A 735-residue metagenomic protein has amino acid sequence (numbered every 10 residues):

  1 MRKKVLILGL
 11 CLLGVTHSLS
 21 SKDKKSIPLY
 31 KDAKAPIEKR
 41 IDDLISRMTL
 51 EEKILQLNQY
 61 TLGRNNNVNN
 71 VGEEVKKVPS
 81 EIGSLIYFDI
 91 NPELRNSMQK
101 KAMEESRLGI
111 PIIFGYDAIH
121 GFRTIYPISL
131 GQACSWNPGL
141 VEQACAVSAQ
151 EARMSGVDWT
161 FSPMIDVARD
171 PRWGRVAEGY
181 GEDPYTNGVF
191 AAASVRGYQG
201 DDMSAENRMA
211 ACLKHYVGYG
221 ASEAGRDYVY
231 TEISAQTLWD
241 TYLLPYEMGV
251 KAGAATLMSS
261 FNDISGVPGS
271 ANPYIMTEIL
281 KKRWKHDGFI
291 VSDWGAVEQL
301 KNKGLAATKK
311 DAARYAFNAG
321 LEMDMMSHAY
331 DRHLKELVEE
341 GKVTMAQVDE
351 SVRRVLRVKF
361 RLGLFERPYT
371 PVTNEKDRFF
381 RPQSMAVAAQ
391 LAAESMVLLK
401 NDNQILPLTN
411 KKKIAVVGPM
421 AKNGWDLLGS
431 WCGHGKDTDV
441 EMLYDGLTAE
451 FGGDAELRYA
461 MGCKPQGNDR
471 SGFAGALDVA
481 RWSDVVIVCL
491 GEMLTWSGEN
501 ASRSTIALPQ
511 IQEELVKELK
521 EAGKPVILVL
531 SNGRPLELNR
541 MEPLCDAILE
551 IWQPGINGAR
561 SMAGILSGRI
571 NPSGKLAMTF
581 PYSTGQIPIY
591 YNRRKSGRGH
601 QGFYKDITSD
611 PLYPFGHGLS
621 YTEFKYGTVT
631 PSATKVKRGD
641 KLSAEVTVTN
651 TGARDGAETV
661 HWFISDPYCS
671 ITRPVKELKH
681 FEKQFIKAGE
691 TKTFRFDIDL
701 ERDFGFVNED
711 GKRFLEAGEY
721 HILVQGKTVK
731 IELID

Functional and structural regions predicted by a protein language model:
M1-S26: Bacterial Sec-dependent N-terminal signal peptides
H17-G705, K712-K730: Glycoside hydrolase catalytic-domain context in secreted enzymes
E732-D735: Short beta-strand edge segments in extracellular beta-sheet folds
